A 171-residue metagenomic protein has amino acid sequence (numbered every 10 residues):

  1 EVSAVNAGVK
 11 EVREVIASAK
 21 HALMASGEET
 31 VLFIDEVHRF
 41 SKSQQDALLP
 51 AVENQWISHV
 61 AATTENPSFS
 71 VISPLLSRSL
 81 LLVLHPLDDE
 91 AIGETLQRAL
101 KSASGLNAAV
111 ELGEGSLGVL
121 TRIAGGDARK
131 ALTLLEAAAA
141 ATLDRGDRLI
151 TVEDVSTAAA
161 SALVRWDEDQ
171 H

Functional and structural regions predicted by a protein language model:
V2-T30: Short glycine-rich substrate-engagement loop in P-loop NTPases that contacts/grips substrate
S3-N6, L80-G93: Conserved AAA+ ATPase "SRH/arginine-finger" region at the nucleotide-binding site
E11-S18, A47, A51, P74-R78 (+3 more regions): Alpha-helical scaffold elements adjacent to nucleotide-binding pockets in ATP/GTP-utilizing enzyme cores
V12, D35, L48, T63 (+5 more regions): Conserved RecA-like P-loop NTPase ATPase core
I16-M24, I34, H38-S77: Conserved catalytic/switch belt of AAA+ P-loop NTPases
L96-L117: Helix-loop-helix "sensor" segment of P-loop NTPases
G118-I123, R129-D144, D154: C-terminal helical "lid" of AAA+/P-loop NTPase domains
I150-H171: C-terminal engagement/docking regions of AAA+ P-loop ATPases
